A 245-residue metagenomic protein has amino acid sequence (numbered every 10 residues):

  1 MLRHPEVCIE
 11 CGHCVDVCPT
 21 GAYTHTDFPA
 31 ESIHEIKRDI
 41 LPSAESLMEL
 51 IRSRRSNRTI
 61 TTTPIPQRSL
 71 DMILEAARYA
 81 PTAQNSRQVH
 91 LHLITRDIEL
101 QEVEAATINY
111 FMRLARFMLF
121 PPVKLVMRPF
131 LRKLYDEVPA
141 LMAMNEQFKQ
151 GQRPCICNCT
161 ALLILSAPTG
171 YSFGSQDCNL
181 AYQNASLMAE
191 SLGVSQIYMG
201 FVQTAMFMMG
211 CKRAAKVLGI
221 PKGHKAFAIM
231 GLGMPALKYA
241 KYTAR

Functional and structural regions predicted by a protein language model:
M1-R245: Acidic, surface-exposed loops and disordered segments
